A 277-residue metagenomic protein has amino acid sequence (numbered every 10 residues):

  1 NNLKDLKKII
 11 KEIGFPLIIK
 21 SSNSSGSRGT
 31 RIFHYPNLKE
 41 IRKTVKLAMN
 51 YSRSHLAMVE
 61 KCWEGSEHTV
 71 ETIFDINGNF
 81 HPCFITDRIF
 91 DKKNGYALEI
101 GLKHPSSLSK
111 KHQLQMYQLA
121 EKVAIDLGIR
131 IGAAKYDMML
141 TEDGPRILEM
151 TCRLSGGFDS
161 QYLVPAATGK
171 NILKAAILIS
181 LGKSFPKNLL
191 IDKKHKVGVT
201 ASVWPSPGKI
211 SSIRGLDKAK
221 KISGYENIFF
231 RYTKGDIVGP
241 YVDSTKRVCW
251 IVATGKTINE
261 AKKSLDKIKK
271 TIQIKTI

Functional and structural regions predicted by a protein language model:
N1-A57, E64, I76-N77, P105-Q118 (+3 more regions): Active-site nucleotide/adenylate-binding loops and adjacent lid/helix of ATP-dependent enzymes
I13, L140-R146, V242-K246: A short, glycine/Asx- and small/polar-enriched loop/turn that sits immediately N-terminal to a beta-strand
L17-I19, H55-V59, K187-N188, N227-F229: A short linear hydrophobic-aromatic micro-motif
S21-S24, G156, Y241-K246: Short, flexible turn/loop "capping" segments at secondary-structure junctions
L47-L56, C62-P105, L114-I147, T151-S160 (+1 more regions): Phosphate-binding core of ATP-grasp and ATP-grasp-like enzymes
K61, P105, P165, V248-G255: Short, well-ordered beta-strand elements within core beta-sheets of diverse protein domains
R153-A175: ATP-dependent carboxylate-activation loops
A175-I277: Peripheral (often C-terminal) accessory segments that flank ATP-dependent C-N-forming ligase machineries
